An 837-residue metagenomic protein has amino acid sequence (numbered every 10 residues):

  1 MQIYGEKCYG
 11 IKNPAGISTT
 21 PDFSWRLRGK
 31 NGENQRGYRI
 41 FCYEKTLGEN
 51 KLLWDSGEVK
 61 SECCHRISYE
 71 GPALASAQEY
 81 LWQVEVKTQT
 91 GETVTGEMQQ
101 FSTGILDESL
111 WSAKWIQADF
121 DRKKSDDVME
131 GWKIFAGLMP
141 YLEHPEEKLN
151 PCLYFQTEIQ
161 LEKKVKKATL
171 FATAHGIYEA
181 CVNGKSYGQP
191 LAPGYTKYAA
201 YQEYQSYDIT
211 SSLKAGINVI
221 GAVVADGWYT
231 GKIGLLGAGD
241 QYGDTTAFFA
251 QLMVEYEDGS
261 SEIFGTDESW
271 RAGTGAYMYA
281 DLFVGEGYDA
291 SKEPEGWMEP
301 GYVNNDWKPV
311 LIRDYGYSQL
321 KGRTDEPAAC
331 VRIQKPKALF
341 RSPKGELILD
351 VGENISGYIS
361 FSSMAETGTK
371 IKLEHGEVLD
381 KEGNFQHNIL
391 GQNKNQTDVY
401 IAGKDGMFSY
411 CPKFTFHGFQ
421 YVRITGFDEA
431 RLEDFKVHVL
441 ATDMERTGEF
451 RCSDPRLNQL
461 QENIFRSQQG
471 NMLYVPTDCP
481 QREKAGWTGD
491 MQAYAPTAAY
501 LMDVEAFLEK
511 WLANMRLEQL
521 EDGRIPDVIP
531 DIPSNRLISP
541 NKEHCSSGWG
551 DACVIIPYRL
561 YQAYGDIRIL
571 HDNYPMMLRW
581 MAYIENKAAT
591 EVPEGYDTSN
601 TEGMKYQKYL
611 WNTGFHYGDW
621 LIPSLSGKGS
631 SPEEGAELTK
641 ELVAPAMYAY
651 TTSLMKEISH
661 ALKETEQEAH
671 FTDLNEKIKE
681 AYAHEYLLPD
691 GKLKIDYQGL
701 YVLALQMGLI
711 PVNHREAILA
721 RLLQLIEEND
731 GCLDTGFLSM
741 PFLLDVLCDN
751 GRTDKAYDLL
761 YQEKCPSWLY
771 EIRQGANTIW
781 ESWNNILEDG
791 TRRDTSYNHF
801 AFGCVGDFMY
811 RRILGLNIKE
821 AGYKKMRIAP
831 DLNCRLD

Functional and structural regions predicted by a protein language model:
M1-E79, Q83-R482, G489-D490, A506-E509 (+8 more regions): Extracellular/oxidizing-compartment recognition motifs
E143-N150, T169, G194-Y198, D208-T210 (+18 more regions): Alpha-helix capping and helix-loop boundary segments enriched in small/acidic/polar residues
I177, D267-T274, E429-E462, Q469 (+6 more regions): Active-site acid/base region of carbohydrate-active enzymes
A225-Y229, M364, Y421, Q562-D566 (+10 more regions): Short, well-ordered loop/turn and helix-capping segments at boundaries between secondary-structure elements and domains
G234-G239, E449, I538-P540, Q562 (+7 more regions): Short beta-alpha connecting loops at secondary-structure transitions that line or flank enzyme active sites
D240, D244-Q251, F264-G301, G322-E326 (+3 more regions): Non-catalytic C-terminal accessory modules of carbohydrate-active enzymes
T488-A499, E505-W511, S547-R559, E641-K656 (+3 more regions): Well-ordered alpha-helical segments within folded domains of soluble proteins
L688-D794: Extracellular polysaccharide-recognition and catalytic grooves
